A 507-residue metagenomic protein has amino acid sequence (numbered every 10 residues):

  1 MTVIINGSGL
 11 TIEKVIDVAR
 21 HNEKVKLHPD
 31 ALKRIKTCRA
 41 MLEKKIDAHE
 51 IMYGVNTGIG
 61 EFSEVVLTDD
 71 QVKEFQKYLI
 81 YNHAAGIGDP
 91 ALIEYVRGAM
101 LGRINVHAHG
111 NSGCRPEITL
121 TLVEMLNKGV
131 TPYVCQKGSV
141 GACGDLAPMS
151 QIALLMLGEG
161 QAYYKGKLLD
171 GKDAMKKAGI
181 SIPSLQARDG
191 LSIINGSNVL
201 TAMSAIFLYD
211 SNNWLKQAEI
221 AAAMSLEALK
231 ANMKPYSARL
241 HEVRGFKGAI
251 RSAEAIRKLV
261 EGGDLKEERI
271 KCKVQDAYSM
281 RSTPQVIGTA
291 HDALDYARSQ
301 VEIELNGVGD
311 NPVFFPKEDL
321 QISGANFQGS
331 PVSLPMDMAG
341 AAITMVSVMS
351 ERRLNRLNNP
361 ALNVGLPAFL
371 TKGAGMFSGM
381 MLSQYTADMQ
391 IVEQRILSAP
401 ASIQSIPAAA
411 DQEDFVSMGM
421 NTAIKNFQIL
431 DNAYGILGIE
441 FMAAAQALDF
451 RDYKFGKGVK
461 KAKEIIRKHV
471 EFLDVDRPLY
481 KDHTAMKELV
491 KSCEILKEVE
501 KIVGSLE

Functional and structural regions predicted by a protein language model:
T2-E13, A19-H49, Q76-T131, L226 (+1 more regions): Glycine-rich, flexible loop motifs
T2-E23, L27-R34, C38-M41, I46 (+1 more regions): C-terminal auxiliary extensions adjacent to catalytic cores
E50, V65, S252: Polyanion/phosphate-binding surface patch
Y53-F75, H83-N105, C135-L157, K172 (+3 more regions): FAD-binding core of FAD-dependent oxidoreductases, characterized by glycine-rich FAD pyrophosphate-binding loops
V65, A85-D89, A108-S112, I287 (+2 more regions): Short gly/ser-rich anion-binding loops that grip negatively charged ligand groups
D69-A84, R356-A368: Catalytic or ion-translocation cores adjacent to nucleophile or general acid/base/metal-coordination motifs in diverse
A108-N127, T131, A142-A147, G166-Q186: Well-ordered mid-protein domain cores that form the structural environment of catalytic cofactors
K128-Q136, W214: Short secondary-structure capping/junction motifs at helix and strand boundaries
